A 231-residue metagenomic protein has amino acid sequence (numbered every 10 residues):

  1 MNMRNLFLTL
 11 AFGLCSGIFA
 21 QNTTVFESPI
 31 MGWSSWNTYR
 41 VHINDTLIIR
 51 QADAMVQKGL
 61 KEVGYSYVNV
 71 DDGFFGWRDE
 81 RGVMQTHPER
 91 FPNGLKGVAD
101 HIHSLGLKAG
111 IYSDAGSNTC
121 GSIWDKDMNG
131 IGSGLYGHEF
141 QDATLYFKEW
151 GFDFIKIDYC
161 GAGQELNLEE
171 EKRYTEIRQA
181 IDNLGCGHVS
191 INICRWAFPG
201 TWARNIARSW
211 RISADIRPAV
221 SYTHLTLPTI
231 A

Functional and structural regions predicted by a protein language model:
M1-Q21: Bacterial Sec-dependent N-terminal signal peptides
Q21-H42: N-terminal module-boundary/linker segments of secreted carbohydrate-active enzymes
F26, K61-G64, G185-H188: Short helix-terminating capping/connector loops at secondary-structure junctions
Q51, M55-H101, L105-Q164: Aromatic-lined carbohydrate-binding/catalytic grooves of carbohydrate-active enzymes
G97, H101, L105, E176 (+2 more regions): Alpha-helical structural signal in soluble globular domains
H138-Y222: Active-site neighborhood of glycoside hydrolase catalytic domains
T223-T229: Conserved small/polar residues in nucleotide/adenosyl-binding loops
